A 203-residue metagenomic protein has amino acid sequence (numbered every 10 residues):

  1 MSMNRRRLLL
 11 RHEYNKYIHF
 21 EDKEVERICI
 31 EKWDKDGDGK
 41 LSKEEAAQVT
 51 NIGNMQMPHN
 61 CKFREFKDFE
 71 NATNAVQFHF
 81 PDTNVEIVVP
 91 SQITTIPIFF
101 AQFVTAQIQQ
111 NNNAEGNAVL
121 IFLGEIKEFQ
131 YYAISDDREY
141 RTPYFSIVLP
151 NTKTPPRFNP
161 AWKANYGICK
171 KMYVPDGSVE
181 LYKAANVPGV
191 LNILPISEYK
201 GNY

Functional and structural regions predicted by a protein language model:
M1-Y14: Enriched but not universal
Y14-I28: Disulfide-bonded cysteine-rich modules in secreted/extracellular proteins, activating on the conserved Cys frameworks
N15-K16, P58-I98, V104-E128, R138-P156 (+2 more regions): Structural signature of tandem-repeat unit edges
D34-D36, G177-E180: Acidic glycine-/aspartate-rich tracts in secreted/extracellular proteins
D34-E45: Acidic, glycine-anchored loop motifs typical of Ca2+
A46-N60: Amphipathic alpha-helical segments that form the core helices of the histone-fold
